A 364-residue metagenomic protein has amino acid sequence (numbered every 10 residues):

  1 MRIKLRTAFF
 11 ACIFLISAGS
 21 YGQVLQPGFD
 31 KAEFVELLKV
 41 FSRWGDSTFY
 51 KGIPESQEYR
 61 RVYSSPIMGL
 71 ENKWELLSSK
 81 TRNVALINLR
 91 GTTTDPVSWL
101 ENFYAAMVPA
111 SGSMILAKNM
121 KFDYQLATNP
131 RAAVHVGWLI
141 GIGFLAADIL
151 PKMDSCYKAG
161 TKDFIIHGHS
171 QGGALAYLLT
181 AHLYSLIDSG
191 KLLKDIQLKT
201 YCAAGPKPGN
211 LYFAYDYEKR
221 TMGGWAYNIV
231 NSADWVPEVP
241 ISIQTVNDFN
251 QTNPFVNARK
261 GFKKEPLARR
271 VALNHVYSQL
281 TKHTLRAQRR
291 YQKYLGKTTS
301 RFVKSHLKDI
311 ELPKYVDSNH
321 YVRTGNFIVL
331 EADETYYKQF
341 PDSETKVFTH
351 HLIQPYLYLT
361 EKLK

Functional and structural regions predicted by a protein language model:
M1-L25: Bacterial Sec-dependent N-terminal signal peptides
G22-H167, Y177-K364: Non-catalytic, mobile gating and regulatory segments of ester bond hydrolases
G172-G173: Catalytic nucleophile loop
